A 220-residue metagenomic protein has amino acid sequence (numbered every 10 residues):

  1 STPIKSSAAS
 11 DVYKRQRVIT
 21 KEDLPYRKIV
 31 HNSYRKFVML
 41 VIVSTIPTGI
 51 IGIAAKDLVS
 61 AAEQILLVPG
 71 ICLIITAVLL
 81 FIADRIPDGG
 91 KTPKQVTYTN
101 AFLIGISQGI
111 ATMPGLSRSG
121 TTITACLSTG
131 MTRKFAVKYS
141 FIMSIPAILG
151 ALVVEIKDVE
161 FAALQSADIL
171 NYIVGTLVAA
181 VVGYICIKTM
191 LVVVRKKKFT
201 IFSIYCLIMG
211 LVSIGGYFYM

Functional and structural regions predicted by a protein language model:
S1-Q16: Single conserved hydrophobic/aromatic residue that forms the stacking wall/gate of nucleotide- or nucleobase-binding
K14-K21, I53-D57, I74-T92, V153 (+3 more regions): Transmembrane helix exit motif
G49-I53, G109-S117, G150, L211-M220: Hydrophobic alpha-helical transmembrane segments in multi-pass integral membrane proteins
A55-Q64, K157-D168, V193: Membrane-interface helix termini and inter-helical loops of multi-pass transporters
L73, P93-G109: Small-residue-enriched transmembrane helix starts and helix-helix packing motifs in multi-pass inner-membrane proteins
I104, T121-M143: Interfacial segments of multi-pass membrane proteins
G183-I208: Interfacial loop-to-transmembrane junctions
